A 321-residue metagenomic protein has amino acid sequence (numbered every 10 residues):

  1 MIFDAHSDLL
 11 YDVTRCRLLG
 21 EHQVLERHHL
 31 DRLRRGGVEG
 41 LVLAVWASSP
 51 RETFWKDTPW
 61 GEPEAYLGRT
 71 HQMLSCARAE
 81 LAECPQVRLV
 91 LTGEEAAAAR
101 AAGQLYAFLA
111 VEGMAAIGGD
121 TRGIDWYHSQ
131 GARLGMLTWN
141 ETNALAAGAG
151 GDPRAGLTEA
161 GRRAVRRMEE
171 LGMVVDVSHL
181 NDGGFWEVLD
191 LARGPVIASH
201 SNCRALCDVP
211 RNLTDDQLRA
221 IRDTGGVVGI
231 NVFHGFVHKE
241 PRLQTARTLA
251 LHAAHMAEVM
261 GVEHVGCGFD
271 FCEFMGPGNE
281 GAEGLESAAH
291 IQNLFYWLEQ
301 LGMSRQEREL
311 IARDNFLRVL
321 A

Functional and structural regions predicted by a protein language model:
M1-R154, D208-C267, F271-A321: N-terminal hydrophobic targeting/anchoring segments and the immediately downstream early-domain regions of hydrolases
I2-L9, L180, A198-N202: Histidine-centered catalytic micro-motifs
R88-V90, M173-L180: Catalytic beta/alpha-barrel core
E94, D120-I124, N181-G194: Distinct, well-ordered alpha-helical segments
L105, V165-M173, Q300-L301: Short, surface-exposed connector motifs at secondary-structure boundaries
P153-A160, D176-G184, V188, L213: Short, contiguous, pocket-lining structural segments that sit at or immediately flank catalytic/ligand-binding sites
R154-E170, V188-A198: Alpha-helix-loop-beta-strand connector modules within alpha/beta enzyme cores
W186-N202, E280-E286: A short alpha/beta connector and helix-capping loop motif
